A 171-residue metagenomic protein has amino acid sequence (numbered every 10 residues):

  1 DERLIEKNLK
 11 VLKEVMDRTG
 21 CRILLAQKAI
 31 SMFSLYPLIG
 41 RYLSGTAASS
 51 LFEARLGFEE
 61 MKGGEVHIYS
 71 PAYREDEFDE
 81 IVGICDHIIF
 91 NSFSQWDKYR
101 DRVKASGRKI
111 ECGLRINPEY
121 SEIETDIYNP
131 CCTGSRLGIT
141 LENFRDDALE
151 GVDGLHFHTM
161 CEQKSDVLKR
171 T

Functional and structural regions predicted by a protein language model:
I5-N8, L12: Alpha-helical packing segments of well-folded alpha/beta enzyme cores
C21-T171: Active-site-proximal beta-alpha core segment in soluble small-molecule metabolic enzymes
